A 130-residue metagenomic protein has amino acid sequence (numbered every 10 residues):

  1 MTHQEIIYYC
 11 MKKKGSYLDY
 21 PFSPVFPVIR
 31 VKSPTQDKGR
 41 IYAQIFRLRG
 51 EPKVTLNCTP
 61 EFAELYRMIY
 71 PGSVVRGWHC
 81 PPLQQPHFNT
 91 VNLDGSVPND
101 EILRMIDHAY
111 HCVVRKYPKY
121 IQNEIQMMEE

Functional and structural regions predicted by a protein language model:
M1-E130: Charge-dense, helix-prone N-terminal extensions
